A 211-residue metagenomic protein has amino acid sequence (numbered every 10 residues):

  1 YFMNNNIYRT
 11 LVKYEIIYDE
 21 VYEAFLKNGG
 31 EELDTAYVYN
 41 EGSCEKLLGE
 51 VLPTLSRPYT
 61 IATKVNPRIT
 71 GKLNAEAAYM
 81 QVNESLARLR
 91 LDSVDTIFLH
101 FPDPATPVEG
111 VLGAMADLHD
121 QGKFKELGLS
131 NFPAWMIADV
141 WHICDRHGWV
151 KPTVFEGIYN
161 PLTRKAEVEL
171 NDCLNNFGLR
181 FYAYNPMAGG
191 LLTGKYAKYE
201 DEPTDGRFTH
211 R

Functional and structural regions predicted by a protein language model:
Y1-Y59, D92: N-terminal binding-site loop/beta-alpha segment at the start of enzyme catalytic domains that lines or forms
F2-Y8, R68-K72, L192: A short acidic, helix-capping loop that chelates divalent metal ions and anchors anionic groups
T10-F25, L73-R90, V108-G113, I137-H142: Short, acidic/polar
F25, L33, L48, I61 (+7 more regions): Conserved, mostly hydrophobic/aromatic
L26-K27, G49-T60, N83-D92, A116-D120 (+1 more regions): Acidic (Asp/Glu)-rich catalytic clusters
P58-T70, I97, E156-I158: A short, structured active-site edge motif that brings together acidic residues
V94-D95, H100-P102: Short acidic, glycine-rich surface-loop motifs adjacent to enzyme active sites
P102-R211: Beta/alpha (TIM)-barrel catalytic core signal, keyed to glycine-rich beta->alpha loops juxtaposed to Asp/Glu that bind
